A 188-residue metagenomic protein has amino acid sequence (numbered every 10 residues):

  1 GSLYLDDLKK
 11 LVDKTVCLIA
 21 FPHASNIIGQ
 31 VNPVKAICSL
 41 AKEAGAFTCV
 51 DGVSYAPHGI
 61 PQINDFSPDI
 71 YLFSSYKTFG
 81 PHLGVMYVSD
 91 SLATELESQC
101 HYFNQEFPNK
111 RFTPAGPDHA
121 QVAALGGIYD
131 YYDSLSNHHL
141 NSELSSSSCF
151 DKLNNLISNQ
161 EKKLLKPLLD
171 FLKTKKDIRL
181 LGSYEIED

Functional and structural regions predicted by a protein language model:
G1-D188: Pyridoxal 5′-phosphate
